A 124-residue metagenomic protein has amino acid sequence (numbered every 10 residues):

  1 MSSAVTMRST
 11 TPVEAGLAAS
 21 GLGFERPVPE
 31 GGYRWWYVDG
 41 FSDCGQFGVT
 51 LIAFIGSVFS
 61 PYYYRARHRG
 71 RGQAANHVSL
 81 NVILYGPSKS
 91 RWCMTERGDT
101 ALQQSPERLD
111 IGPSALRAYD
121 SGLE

Functional and structural regions predicted by a protein language model:
M1-E124: Targeting-peptide/extracellular-domain and disordered-appendage signature
